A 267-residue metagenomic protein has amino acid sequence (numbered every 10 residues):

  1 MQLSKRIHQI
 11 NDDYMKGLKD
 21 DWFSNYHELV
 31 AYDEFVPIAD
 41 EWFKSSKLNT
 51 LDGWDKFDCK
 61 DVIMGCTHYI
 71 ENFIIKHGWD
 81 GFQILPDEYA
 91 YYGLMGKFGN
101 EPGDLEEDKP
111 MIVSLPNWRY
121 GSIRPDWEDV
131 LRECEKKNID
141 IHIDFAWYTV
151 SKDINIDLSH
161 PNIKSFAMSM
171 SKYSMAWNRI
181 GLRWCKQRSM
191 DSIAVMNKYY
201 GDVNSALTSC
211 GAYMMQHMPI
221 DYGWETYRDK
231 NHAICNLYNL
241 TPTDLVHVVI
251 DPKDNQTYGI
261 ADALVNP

Functional and structural regions predicted by a protein language model:
Q2-W42, S46-P267: PLP-dependent class I/II
